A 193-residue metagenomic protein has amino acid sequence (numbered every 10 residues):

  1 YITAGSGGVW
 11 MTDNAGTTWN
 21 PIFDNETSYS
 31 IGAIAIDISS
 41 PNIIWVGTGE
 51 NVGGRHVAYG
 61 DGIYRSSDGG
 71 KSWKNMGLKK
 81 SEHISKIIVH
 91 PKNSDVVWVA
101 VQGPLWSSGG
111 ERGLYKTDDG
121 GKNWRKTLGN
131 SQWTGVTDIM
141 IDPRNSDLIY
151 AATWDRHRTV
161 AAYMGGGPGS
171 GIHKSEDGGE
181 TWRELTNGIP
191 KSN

Functional and structural regions predicted by a protein language model:
Y1-N193: Beta-propeller blade termini and top-face loops
